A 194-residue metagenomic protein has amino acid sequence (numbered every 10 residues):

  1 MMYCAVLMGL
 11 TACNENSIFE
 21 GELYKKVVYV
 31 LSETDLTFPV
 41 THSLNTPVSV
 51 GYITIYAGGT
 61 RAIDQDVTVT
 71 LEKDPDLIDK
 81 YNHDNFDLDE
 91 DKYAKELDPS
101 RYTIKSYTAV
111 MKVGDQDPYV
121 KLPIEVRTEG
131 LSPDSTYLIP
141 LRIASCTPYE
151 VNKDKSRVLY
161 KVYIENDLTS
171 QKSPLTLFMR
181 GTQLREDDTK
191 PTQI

Functional and structural regions predicted by a protein language model:
M1-M2: Bacterial N-terminal signal peptides that target proteins for export
G9-A12: C-terminal motif of bacterial Sec signal peptides marking the signal peptidase cleavage site
N14-S106, D117-K121, L131-Y137, V151 (+3 more regions): Acidic/polar, low-complexity intrinsically disordered N-terminal segments immediately downstream of a Sec signal
G21, C146-V158: Beta-sandwich strand segments
G59, T128, S145-T147: Surface-exposed loop/turn motifs at beta-strand-loop junctions within extracellular Ig-like and Fibronectin type III
S106-K112: Conserved interaction-surface patches within small, structured recognition/assembly domains
L122-I124, S135-C146: A short beta-strand micro-motif common to beta-rich folds, especially ectodomain repeats
K161-I194: Ser/Thr/Gly/Pro-rich, low-complexity flexible regions
